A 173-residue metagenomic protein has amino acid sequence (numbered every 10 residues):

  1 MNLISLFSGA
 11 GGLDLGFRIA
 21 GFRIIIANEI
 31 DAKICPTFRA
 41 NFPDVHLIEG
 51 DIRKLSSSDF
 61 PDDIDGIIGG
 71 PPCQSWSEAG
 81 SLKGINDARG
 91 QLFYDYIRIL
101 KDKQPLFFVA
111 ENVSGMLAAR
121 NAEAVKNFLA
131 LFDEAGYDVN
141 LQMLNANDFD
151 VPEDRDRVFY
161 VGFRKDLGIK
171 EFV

Functional and structural regions predicted by a protein language model:
M1-I4: Extreme N-terminal starter segment of soluble prokaryotic enzymes
L6-G11: Class I SAM-dependent methyltransferase "Motif I" SAM/SAH-binding loop
F17: Aromatic pocket-lining residues of Rossmann-like dinucleotide-binding sites
R23-I25: Short beta-strand element of Class I
D31-A32: Conserved SAM/SAH-binding beta-strand->alpha-helix loop
F38-R39: Conserved SAM-binding loop
D44-I52: Conserved SAM-binding strand-loop segment of SAM-dependent methyltransferases
L55-G66, Q74-V173: Class I S-adenosyl-L-methionine
